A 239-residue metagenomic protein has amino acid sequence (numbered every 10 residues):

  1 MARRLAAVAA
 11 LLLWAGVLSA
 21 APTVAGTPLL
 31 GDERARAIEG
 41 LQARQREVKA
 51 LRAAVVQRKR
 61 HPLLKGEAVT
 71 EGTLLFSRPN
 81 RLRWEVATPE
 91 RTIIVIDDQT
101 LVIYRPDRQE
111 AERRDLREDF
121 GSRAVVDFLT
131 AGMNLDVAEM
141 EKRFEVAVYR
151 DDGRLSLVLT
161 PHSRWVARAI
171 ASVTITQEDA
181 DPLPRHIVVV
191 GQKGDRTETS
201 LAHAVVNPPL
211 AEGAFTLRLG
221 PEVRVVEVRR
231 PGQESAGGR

Functional and structural regions predicted by a protein language model:
A2-R4: Positively charged n-region of N-terminal signal peptides that target proteins for export
A7-S19: Bacterial N-terminal signal peptides
V24, L29-L30, R34-A37, Q42-E67 (+4 more regions): Flexible, processing/modification-adjacent segments and terminal tails in exported/periplasmic/extracellular proteins
R52, R83, V95, T100-V102 (+4 more regions): General beta-strand recognition
P62-A68, T73-T88, T92-I96, I103-Y104: Structural recognition of beta-strand segments within beta-rich domains
A68-G72, T92-I94, E110-R114, L155 (+3 more regions): Short beta-strand segments
A87, P106-D107, V189-G191: Beta-turn initiation residues at beta-strand->coil junctions
V137-V228: Gly/Pro-enriched, hydrophobic low-complexity segments that function as extracytoplasmic propeptides/linkers
